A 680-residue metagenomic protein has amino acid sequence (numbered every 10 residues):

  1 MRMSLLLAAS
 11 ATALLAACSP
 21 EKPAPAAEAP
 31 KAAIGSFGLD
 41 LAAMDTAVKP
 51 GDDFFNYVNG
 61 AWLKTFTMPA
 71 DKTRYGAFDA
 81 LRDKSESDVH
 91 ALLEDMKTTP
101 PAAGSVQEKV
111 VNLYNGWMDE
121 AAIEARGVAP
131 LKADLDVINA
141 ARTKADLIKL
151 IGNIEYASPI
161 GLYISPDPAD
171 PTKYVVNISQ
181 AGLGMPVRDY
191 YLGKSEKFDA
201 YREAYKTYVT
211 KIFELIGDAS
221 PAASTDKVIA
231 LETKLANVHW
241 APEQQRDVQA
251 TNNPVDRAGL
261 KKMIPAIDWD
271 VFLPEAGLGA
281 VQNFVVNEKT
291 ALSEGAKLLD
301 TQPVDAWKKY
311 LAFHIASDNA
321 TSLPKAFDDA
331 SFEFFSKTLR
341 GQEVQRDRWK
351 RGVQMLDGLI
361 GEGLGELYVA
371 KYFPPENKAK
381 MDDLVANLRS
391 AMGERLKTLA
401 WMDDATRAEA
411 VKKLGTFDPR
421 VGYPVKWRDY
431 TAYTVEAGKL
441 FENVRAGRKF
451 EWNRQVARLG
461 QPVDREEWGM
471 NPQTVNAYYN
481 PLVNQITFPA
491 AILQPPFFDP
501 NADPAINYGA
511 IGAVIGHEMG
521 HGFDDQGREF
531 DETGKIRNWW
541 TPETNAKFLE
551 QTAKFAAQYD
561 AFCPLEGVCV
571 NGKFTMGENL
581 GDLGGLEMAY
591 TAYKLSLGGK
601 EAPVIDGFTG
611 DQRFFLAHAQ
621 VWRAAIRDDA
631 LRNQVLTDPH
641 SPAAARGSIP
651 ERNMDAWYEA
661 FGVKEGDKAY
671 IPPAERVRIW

Functional and structural regions predicted by a protein language model:
M1-L7: Bacterial N-terminal signal peptides that target proteins for export
L14-A17: C-terminal motif of bacterial Sec signal peptides marking the signal peptidase cleavage site
S19-E21: Bacterial signal peptide processing site
P23-D40, M44: N-terminal low-complexity, Pro/Thr/Ser-rich intrinsically disordered segments that act as propeptides or flexible
E28-P30, M263-A266, V285-K289, R346 (+3 more regions): Intrinsically disordered, low-complexity linker/terminal regions across diverse proteins
P30-G35, V48-A122, M185: Active-site-surrounding "flap" and adjacent substrate/cofactor-binding loops of secreted or lumenal enzymes, prototyped
F55-L63, D83-E86, H90-T98, N115-I123 (+21 more regions): Sec-exported extracytoplasmic/periplasmic mature domains
M96-N387: Noncatalytic, helix-rich "gating/capping" subdomain that lines the substrate-entry/channel surface of large enzyme
